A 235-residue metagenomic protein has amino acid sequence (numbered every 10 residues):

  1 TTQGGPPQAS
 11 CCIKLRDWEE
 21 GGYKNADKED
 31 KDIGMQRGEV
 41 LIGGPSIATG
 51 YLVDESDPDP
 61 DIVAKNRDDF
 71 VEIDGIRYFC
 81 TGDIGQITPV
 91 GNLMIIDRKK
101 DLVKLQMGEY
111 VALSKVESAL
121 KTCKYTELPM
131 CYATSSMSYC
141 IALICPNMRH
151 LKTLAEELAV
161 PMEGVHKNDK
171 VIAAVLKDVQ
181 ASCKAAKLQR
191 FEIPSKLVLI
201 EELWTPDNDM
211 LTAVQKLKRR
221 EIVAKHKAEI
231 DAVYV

Functional and structural regions predicted by a protein language model:
T1-A9, D17-G21, D54-A64, M148: Active-site loops of AMP-binding adenylate-forming
I13, D83, G91, L120 (+2 more regions): Residue-level signal for inorganic ion chemistry
R16, N25-D27, G82-I84, C123-H150 (+1 more regions): C-terminal boundary motif of the adenylate-forming
E20, D32, P146-C183, E201: Alpha-helical "lid/cap" subdomains adjacent to substrate-binding clefts that gate access and reposition the ligand
D32-G34, E39-L105: Conserved ATP-binding/catalytic segment of the ANL
M35-Q36, T134-L158, A185-E201: Conserved loop-to-beta-strand segment in the C-terminal subdomain of adenylate-forming
I47, D69-F70, N92-K121, H150-D169 (+3 more regions): Adenylate-forming
V103, L128-M130, L176, Q180-V235: Conserved C-terminal "lid"/linker of ANL adenylate-forming enzymes
